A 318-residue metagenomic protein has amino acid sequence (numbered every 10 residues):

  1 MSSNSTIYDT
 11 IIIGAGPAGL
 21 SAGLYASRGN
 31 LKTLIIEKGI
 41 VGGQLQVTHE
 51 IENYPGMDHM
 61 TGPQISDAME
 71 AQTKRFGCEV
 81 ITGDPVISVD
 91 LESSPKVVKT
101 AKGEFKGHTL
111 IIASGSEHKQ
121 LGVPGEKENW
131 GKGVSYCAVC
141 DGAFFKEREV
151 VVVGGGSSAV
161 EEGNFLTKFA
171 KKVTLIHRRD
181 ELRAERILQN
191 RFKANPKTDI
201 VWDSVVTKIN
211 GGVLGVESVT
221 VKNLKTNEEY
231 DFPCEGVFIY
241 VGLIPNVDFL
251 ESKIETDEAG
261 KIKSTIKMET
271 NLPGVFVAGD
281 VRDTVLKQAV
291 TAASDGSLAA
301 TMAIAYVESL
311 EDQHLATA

Functional and structural regions predicted by a protein language model:
S2-C78, G154, V160-R186, K193 (+1 more regions): Beta1-alpha1 glycine-rich phosphate/pyrophosphate-binding loop at the start of Rossmann-like nucleotide-binding domains
N4-I7, A143-E149: Short helix-loop-beta connector
T6, T73-K99, E104-F105, K168-I266 (+1 more regions): A Rossmann-like FAD-binding core segment of flavoenzymes
Q44, Q120-L121, V160-E161, R183 (+3 more regions): Glycine/Thr-rich phosphate-binding loops of Rossmann-like dinucleotide-binding domains
V80-F144, G155: Glycine/small-residue-rich loop that forms an oxyanion/phosphate-binding "nest" at active or ligand-binding sites
G122, E128-F144, I239-T291, D295-L298 (+1 more regions): FAD-site-proximal beta/loop scaffold in flavoenzymes
